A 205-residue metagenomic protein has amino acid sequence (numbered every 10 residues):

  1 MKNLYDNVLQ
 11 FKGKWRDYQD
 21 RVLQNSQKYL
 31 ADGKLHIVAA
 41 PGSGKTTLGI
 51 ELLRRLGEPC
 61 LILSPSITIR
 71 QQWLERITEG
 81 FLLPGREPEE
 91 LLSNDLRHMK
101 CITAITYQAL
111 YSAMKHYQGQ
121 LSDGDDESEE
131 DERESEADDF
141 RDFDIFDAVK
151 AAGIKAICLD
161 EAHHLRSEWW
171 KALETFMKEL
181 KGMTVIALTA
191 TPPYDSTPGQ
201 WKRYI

Functional and structural regions predicted by a protein language model:
M1-V38: Conserved pre-motif I regulatory segment
A31-L52: Walker A/P-loop
T46-F81, T106-A109, W169, P192-S196: Conserved Walker A/P-loop ATP-binding site and its immediately adjacent core in helicase/helicase-like ATPase domains
P59, M99-I102, G153-A156, K181-I186: Loop/turn-to-beta-strand initiation segments
I67-R97, K202-I205: Conserved helix-turn-beta segment of the N-terminal RecA-like "Helicase ATP-binding" lobe in SF1/SF2 helicases
F81-R141: Inter-Walker segment of RecA-like/P-loop motor cores
D160-E161: Walker B catalytic acidic pair
H164-I205: Post-DEXD/H (motif II) to motif III coupling segment of the RecA-like Helicase ATP-binding lobe
